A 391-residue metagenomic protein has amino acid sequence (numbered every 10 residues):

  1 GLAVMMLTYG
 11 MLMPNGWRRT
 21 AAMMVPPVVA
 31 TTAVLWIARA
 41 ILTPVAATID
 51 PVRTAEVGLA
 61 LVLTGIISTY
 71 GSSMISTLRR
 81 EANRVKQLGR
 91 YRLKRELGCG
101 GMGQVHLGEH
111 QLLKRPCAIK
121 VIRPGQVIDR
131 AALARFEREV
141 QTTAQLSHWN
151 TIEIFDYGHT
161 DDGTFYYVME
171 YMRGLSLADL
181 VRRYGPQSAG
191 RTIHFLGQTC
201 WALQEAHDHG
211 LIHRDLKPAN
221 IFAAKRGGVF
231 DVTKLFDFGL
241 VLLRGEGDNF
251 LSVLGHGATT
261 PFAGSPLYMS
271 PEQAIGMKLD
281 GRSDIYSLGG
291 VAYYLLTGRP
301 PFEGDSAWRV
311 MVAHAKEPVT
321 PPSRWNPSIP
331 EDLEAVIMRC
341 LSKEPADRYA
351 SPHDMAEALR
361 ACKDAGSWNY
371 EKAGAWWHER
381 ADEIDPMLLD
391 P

Functional and structural regions predicted by a protein language model:
V28, L203-Q204, F222, S265-I384 (+1 more regions): C-terminal lobe helix-coil module of Hanks-type protein kinase domains
R123-Q145: AlphaC helix of the eukaryotic protein kinase fold
I128-R130, A224-P271, I275: Activation segment of protein kinases
D156-G158: A short, aromatic-enriched beta-strand patch in the conserved N-lobe beta-sheet of the protein kinase catalytic domain
D162-S176: Conserved short submotifs of the Hanks-type protein kinase catalytic core that shape the nucleotide-binding pocket
S176-Q187: AlphaC helix of the protein kinase catalytic domain
F195-L196: Activation segment signature within eukaryotic-like protein kinase domains
C200-L211: Protein kinase catalytic-loop region centered on the HRD/HxD motif
